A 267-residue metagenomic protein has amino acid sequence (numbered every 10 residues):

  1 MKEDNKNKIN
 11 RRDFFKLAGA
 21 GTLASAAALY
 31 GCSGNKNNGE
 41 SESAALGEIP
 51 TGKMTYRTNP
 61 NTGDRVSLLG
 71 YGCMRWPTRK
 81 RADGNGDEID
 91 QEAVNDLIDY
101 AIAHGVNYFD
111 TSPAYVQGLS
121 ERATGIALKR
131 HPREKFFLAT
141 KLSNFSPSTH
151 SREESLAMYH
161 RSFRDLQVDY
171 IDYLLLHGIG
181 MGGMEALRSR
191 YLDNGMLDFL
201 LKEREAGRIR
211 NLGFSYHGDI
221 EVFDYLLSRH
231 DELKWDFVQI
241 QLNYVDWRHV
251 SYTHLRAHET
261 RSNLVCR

Functional and structural regions predicted by a protein language model:
K2-F136, F199, E205: N-terminal binding-site loop/beta-alpha segment at the start of enzyme catalytic domains that lines or forms
L68-G70, Y108-D110, V116, F137-T140 (+3 more regions): Structural recognition of the beta-strand scaffold that forms the well-ordered cores of secreted hydrolase catalytic
K80, T149-V250: Glycine/proline-rich, positively charged, aromatic-decorated active-site loop/lid region on the catalytic face
Y115, L119, H217-G218, E259: Short beta->alpha linker loops
A123, A127, Y225-L226, Y252: A short acidic, amphipathic alpha-helical/loop segment
H131-R152, H177-G178: Structural motif corresponding to the early beta-alpha repeats
T253-T260: Conserved small/polar residues in nucleotide/adenosyl-binding loops
L264-R267: Hydrophobic alpha-helical segments, chiefly the membrane-spanning helices and signal/signal-anchor peptides
